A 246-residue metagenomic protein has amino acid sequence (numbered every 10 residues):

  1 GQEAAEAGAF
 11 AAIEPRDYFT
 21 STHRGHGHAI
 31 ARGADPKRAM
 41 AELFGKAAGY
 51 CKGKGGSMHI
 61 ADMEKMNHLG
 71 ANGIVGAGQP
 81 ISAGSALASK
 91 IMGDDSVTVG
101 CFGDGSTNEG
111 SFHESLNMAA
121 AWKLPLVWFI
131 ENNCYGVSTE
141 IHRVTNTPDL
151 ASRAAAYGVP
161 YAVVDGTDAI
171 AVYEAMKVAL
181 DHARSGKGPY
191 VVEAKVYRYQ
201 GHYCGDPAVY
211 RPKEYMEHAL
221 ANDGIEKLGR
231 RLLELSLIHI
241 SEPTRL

Functional and structural regions predicted by a protein language model:
Q2-W122, E140-N146, A151, A156-G158: Cofactor-binding active-site loop characterized by glycine-rich and histidine/acidic residues
G27, C134-V137, R198-Q200: Short gly/pro/ser/thr-enriched loop/turn and capping motifs at secondary-structure boundaries
R32, S111, S138-I141, Y173-A175 (+1 more regions): Short, well-ordered secondary-structure micro-motifs
W122-H142: A short, conserved beta-to-alpha structural element at the edge of catalytic cores that scaffolds binding
E140-N146, A156-G188, V196: Conserved phosphate-handling catalytic cores of large alpha/beta enzymes
Y197-L233: Acidic, Mg2+-coordinating active-site segments of isoprenoid diphosphate-utilizing enzymes
I238-L246: Residue-level detector of conserved catalytic or cofactor/ligand-binding positions in enzyme active sites
